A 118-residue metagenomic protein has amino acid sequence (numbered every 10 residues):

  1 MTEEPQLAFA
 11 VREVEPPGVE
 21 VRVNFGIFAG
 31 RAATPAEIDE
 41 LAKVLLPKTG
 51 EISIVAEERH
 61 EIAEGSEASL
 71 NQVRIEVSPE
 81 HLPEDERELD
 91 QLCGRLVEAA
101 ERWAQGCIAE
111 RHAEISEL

Functional and structural regions predicted by a protein language model:
T2-A32: Short, extreme N-terminal segment that most often corresponds to the first beta-strand
E3-V14, V55-A63, I115: Short amphipathic beta-strand and strand-loop transition segments with alternating hydrophobic
V14-P16, P47, A68-L70: A generic structural signal for short, non-catalytic loop/turn and secondary-structure boundary residues
V21-V23, L45, I54, I75: Hydrophobic beta-strand residues in large extracellular and virion-surface proteins
G30-E37, H81-Q91: Short, conserved charged micro-motifs
A33-S53: Short, flexible N-terminal segments of the mature chain
G50-E84: Short, intrinsically disordered low-complexity segments
D90-L118: A cross-taxonomic marker for long C-terminal extensions/tails that follow the last structured domain
